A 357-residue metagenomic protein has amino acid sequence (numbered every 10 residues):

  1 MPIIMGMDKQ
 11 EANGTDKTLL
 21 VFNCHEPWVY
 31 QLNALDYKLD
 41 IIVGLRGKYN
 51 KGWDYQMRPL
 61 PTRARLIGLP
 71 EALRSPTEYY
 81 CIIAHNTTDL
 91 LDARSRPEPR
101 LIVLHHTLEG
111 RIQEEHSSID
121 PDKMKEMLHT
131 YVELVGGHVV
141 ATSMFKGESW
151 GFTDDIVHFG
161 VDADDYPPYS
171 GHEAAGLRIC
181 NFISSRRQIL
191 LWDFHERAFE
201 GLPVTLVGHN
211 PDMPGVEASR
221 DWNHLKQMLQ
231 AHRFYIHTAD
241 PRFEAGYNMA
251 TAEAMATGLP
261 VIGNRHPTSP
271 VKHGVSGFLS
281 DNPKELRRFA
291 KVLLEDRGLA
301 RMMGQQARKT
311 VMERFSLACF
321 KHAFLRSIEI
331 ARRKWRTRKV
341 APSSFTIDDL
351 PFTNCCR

Functional and structural regions predicted by a protein language model:
D40-L45, C81-I83, S95-D122, V139-A141 (+1 more regions): Active-site proximal beta-strand in glycosyltransferases
I41, S149-F152, G160-W222: Conserved catalytic-core segment of nucleotide-activated headgroup transferases in glycan assembly
P70-P76, L108, H116-V139, K146-G147: Membrane-proximal helix-turn-helix segments that form the acceptor-binding/catalytic region of lipid-linked
K226, N248-A256, S269, V275: Short alpha-helical segment that forms part of, or immediately flanks, the ligand-binding pocket in carbohydrate-active
Q230-E244, L259: Acidic donor-binding loop of glycosyltransferase active sites
A256-G263: Short hydrophobic beta-strand element within catalytic cores of glycosyltransferases and related nucleotide-activated
H273-K284, V292-R297: Conserved acidic donor-binding segment of nucleotide-sugar-dependent glycosyltransferases
K284, E295-T337, P342-F345, P351: A charged, aromatic-enriched C-terminal amphipathic alpha-helix characteristic of glycosyltransferases across folds
